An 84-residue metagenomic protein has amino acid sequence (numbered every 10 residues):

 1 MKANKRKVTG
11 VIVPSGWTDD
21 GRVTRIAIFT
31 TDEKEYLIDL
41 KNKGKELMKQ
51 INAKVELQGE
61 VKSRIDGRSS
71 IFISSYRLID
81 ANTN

Functional and structural regions predicted by a protein language model:
A3-G21, N52: Structural detector for short beta-strands of small beta-barrel domains
V11, Q58-E60: Residues located in well-ordered beta-strands
V13, L40-K45: A short, sequence-level motif marking secondary-structure junctions
G21-I38: OB-fold (S1/OB) nucleic-acid-binding surfaces
T24, K34, I51-V55, F72: A generic structural signal for short beta-strands and their flanking turns/coil linkers
K43-Q58: Short nucleic-acid-contacting surface segments enriched for D/E, G, S/T with interspersed K/R
K62-N84: OB-fold/S1-family single-stranded nucleic acid-binding modules
